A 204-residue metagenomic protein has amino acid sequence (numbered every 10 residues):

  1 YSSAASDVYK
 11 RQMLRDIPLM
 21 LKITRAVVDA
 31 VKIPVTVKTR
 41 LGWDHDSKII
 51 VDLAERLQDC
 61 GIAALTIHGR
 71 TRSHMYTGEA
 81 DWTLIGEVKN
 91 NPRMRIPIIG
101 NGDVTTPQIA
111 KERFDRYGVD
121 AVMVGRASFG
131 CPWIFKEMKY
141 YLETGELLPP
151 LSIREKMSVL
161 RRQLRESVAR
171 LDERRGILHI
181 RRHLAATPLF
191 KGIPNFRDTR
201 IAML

Functional and structural regions predicted by a protein language model:
Y1-A5, Y9: Single conserved hydrophobic/aromatic residue that forms the stacking wall/gate of nucleotide- or nucleobase-binding
S3, V35, T39-H45, G69-S73 (+2 more regions): Active-site-proximal loop/turn and secondary-structure-junction residues that shape catalytic pockets, frequently
Y9, V37-K38, E155: Generic cytosolic/nucleocytoplasmic N-terminal low-complexity/intrinsically disordered segments
K10-L14, H74: Short glycine-enriched, charge-decorated loop/helix-capping segments at active-site entrances that position
M13-V27: Glycine-rich S-adenosyl-L-methionine
R15-D16, T66-H68, G100-N101: Catalytic beta/alpha-barrel core
K22, A30-K32, D46-A64, Y76 (+3 more regions): Alpha/beta catalytic cores of nucleotide-metabolism and tRNA/nucleoside-modifying enzymes
